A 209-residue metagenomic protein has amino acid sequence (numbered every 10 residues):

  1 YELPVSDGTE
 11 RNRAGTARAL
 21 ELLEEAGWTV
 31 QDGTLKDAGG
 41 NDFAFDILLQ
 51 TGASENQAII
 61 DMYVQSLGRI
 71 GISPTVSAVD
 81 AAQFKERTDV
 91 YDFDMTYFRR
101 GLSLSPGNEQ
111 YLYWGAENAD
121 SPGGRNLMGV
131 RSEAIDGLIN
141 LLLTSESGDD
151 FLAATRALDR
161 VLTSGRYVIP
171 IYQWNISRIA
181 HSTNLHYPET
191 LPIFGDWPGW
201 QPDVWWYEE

Functional and structural regions predicted by a protein language model:
Y1-Q65, A157: Append "and occasionally in soluble cytosolic enzymes with long acidic Gly/Pro-rich linkers
Y1-V5, A17-L20, E55-V64, K85-E209: Detector for C-terminal structural segments
T29-D32, I72-S77, V168-P170: Acidic/polar loop patches that form or flank catalytic/metal-binding clefts of enzymes that bind anionic ligands
F45-L48, T75-A78, M95-R99, P170: Structural recognition of the beta-strand scaffold that forms the well-ordered cores of secreted hydrolase catalytic
L49-T51, A78-D80, G101-L102, N175: Short, flexible loop/turn elements at secondary-structure junctions
Y63-P74: Short alpha-helix C-terminal cap/hinge motif
V76-E86: Short helix-initiation/N-cap motifs at beta->coil->alpha
